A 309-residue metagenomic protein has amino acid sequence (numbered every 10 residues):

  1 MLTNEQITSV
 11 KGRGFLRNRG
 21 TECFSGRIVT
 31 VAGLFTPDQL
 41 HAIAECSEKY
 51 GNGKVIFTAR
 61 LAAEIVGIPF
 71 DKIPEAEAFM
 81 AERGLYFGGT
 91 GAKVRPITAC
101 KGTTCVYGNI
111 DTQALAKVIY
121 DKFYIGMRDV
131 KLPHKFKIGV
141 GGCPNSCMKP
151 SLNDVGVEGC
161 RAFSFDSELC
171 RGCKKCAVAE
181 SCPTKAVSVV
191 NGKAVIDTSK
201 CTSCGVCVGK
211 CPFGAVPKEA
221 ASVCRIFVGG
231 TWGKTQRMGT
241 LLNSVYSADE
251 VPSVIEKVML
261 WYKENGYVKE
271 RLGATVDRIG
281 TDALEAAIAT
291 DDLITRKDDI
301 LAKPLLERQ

Functional and structural regions predicted by a protein language model:
M1-F24: Intrinsically disordered, low-complexity polar/charged tails and linkers
L2, F24-C173, K200: Small-residue-enriched alpha-helical segments and adjacent helix-cap loops that form tight helix-helix packing
F15-G20, G51-F57, K185, T231: Short, flexible, solvent-exposed loop/turn segments with mixed acidic/basic and small polar residues
L16-R17, V155-G159, C224-G233: Short beta-strand elements
N52-A59, T90-A92, D129-K135, V190 (+2 more regions): Flexible, glycine/charged-enriched surface loops at secondary-structure junctions
K175-V195, T202, V206-V223: Iron-sulfur cluster-binding cysteine motifs and their immediate structural context in ferredoxin-like electron-transfer
T231-V268: A hydrophobic, small-residue-rich beta->alpha segment in the mid-to-C-terminal subdomain of diverse proteins
E285-Q309: Long C-terminal interaction/binding lobes of large macromolecular proteins
